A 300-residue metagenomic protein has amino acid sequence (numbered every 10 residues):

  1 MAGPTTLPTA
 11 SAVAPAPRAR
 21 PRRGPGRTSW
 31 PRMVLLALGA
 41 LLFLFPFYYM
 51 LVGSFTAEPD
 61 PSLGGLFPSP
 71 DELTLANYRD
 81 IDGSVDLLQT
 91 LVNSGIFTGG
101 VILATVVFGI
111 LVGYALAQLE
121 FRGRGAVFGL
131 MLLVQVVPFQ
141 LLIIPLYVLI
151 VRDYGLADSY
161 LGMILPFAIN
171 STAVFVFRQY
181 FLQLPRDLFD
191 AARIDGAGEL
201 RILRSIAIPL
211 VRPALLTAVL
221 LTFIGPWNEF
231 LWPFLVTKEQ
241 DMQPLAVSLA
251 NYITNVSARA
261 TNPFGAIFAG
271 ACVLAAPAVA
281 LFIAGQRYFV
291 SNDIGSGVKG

Functional and structural regions predicted by a protein language model:
M1, R22-G24, D153: Intrinsically disordered, low-complexity segments enriched in small/polar residues
M1-R18: Short, intrinsically disordered terminal tails adjacent to the first/last structured region
P4, P25-R27, V298: Intrinsically disordered, low-complexity regions
V13-P17, R27, A173: Coiled-coil-like amphipathic alpha-helices with heptad-repeat character
R18-M33: A detector for short, charged/polar N-terminal pre-domain segments
S29-G300: A structural signal for multi-pass alpha-helical bundles of membrane permease subunits that mediate small-molecule
